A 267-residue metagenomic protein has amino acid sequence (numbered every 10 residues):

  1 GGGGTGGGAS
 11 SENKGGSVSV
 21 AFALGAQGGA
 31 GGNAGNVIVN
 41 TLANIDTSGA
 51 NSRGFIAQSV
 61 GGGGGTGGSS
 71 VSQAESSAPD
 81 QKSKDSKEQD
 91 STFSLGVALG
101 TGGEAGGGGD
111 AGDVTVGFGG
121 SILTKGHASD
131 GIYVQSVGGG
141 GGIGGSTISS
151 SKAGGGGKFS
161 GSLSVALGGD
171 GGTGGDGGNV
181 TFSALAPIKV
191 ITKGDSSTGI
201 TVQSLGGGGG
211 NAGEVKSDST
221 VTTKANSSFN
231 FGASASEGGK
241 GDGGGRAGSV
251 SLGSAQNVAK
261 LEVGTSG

Functional and structural regions predicted by a protein language model:
G1-G267: Low-complexity, glycine- and small/polar-enriched segments
